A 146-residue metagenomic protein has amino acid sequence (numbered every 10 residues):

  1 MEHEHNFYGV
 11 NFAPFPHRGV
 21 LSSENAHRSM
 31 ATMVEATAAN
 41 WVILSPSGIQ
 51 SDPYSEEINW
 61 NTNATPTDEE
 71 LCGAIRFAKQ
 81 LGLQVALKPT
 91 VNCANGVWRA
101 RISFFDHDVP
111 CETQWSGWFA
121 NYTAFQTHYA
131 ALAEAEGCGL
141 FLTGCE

Functional and structural regions predicted by a protein language model:
M1-V34: Boundary/entry segment of secreted carbohydrate-active catalytic domains
H5-N6, T37-E56, E69-E146: Substrate-binding cleft and catalytic face of glycoside hydrolase catalytic domains, especially the flexible beta-alpha
A13-N25, T62-P66, F119-T123: Acidic-and-aromatic substrate-binding clefts and catalytic sites of carbohydrate-active enzymes
R28, G48-Q50, W60: Core catalytic machinery and nucleic-acid-binding channels of phosphodiester-processing enzymes
